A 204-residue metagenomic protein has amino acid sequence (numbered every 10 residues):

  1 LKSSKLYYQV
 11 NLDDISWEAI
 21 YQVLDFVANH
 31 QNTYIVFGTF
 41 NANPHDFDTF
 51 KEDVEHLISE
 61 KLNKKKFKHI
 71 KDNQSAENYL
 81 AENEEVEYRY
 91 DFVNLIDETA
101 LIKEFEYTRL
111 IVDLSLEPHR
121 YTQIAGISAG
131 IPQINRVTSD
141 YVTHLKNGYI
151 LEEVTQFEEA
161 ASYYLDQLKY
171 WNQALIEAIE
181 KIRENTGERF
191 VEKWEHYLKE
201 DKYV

Functional and structural regions predicted by a protein language model:
L1-E98: Conserved catalytic-core segment of nucleotide-activated headgroup transferases in glycan assembly
K103-P118, I131: Acidic donor-binding loop of glycosyltransferase active sites
R120-Q123, T138: Short glycine/serine-rich donor-binding loops of glycosyltransferases
I124-S128: Short alpha-helix at the nucleotide-sugar/activated-sugar donor binding site of glycosyltransferases and closely
G130-R136: Short hydrophobic beta-strand element within catalytic cores of glycosyltransferases and related nucleotide-activated
Y149-N172: C-terminal "capping" alpha-helix adjacent to the active site of nucleotide-linked donor transferases in cell-envelope
Y163, Y170-N185, H196: A short, well-ordered alpha-helix in the C-terminal region of glycosyltransferases
E184-V204: C-terminal alpha-helical cap of glycosyltransferases
